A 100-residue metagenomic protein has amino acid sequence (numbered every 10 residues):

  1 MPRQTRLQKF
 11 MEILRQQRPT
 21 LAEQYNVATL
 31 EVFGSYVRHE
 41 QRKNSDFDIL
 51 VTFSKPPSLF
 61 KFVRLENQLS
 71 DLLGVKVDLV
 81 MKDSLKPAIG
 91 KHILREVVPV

Functional and structural regions predicted by a protein language model:
M1-T29, V37-K43, F53-V100: Catalytic core of pol beta-like nucleotidyltransferases
V32: Conserved histidines in hydrophobic membrane contexts and catalytic metal-binding motifs
D48-V51: Short beta-strand->loop micro-motif that forms the acidic, two-metal-ion catalytic signature in nucleotide-processing
